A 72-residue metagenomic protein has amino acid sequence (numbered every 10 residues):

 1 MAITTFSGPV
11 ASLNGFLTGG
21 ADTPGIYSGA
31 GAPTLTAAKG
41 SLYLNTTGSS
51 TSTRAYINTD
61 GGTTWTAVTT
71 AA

Functional and structural regions predicted by a protein language model:
M1, S7, L13-N14, K39 (+1 more regions): Surface-exposed or flexible loop/turn and strand-edge residues in extracellular/cell-surface modules
I3, T66-T69: Short, low-complexity polar/charged micro-motifs in intrinsically disordered terminal tails
S12-S49, T69-A72: Extracellular/surface-exposed low-complexity repeats and stalk/linker segments enriched in Gly/Pro and small polar
G61-W65: Asp-box/BNR beta-propeller loop motif
